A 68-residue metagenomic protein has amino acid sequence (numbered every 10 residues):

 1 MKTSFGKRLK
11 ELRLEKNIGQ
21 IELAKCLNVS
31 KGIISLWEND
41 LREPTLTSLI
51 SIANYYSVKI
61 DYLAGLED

Functional and structural regions predicted by a protein language model:
M1-E15: A short, Lys/Arg-rich alpha-helix, primarily the initiator
K7, N17-I18, P44-T47: Residue-level signal for the short linker/turn that defines the boundary of a DNA-recognition helix
L14, K25, N54: Alpha-helical residues within the helix-turn-helix
N17-L36: Short alpha-helical DNA-recognition segment
E38, Y56, E67: DNA major-groove recognition helix of helix-turn-helix
T47-Y62: DNA major-groove recognition helix of helix-turn-helix/homeodomain DNA-binding modules
Y62-D68: Short amphipathic recognition helices of helix-turn-helix/homeodomain-type DNA-binding modules
